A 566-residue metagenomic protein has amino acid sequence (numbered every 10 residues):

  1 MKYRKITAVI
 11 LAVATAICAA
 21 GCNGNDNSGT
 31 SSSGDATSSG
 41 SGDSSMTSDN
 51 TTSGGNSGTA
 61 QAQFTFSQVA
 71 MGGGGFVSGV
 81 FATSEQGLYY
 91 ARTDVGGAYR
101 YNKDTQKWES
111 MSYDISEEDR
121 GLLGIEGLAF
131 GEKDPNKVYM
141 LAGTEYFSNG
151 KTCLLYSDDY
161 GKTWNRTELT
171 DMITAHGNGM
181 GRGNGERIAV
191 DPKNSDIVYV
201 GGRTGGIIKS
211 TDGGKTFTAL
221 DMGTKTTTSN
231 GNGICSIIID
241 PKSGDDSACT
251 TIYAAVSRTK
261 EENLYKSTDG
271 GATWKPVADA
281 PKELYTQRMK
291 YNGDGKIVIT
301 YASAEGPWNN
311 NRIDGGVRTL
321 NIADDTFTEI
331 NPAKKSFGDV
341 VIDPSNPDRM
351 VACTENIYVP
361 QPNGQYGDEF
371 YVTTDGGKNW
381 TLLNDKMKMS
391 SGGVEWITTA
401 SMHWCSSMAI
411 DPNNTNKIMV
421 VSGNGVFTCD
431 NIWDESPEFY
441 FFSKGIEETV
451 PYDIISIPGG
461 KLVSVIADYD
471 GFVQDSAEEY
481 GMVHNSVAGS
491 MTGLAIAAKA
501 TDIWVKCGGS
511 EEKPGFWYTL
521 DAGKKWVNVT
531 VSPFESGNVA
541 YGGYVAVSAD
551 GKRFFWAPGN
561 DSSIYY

Functional and structural regions predicted by a protein language model:
M1-K2: N-terminal secretory signal peptides that target proteins for export/translocation
K5, V9, A20-G34, G40-G42 (+2 more regions): Extracellular glycan-interacting surfaces
T15-A19: Hydrophobic core
